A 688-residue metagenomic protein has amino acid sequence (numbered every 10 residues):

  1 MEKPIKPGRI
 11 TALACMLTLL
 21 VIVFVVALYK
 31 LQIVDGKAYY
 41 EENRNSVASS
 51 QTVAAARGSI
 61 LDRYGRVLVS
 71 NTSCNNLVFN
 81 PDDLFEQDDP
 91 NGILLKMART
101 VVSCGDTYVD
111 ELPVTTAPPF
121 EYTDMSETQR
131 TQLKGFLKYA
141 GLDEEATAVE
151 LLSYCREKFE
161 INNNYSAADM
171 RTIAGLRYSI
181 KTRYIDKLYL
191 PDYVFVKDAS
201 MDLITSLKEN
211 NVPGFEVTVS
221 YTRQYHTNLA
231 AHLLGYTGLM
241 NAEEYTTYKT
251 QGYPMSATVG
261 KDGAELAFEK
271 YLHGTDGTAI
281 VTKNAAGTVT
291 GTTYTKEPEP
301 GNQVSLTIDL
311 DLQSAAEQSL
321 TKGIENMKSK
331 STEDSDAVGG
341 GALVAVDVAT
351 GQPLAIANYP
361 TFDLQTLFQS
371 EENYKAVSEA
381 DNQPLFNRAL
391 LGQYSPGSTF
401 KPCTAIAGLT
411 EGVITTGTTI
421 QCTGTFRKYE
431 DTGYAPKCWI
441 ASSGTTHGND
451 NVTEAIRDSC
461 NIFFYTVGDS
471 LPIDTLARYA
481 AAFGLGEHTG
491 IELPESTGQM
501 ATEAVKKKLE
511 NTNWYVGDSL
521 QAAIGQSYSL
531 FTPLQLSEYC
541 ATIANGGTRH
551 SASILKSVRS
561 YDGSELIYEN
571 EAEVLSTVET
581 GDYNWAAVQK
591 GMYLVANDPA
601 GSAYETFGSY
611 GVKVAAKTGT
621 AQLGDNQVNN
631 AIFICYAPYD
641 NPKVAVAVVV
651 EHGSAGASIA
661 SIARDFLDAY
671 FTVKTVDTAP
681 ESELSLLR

Functional and structural regions predicted by a protein language model:
M1-L272, D276-E297, E333-D334, G339-A342: Membrane-proximal periplasmic segments of bacterial cell-envelope enzymes, especially penicillin-binding proteins
G36, G58, R66, S73 (+12 more regions): Solvent-exposed coil/turn segments that connect beta secondary-structure elements in extracytoplasmic/periplasmic
V69, N75, K283-K296, I308 (+4 more regions): Beta-lactam-recognizing serine transpeptidase/beta-lactamase-like catalytic domain environment
F85, D89, I308, T580 (+1 more regions): Short alpha-helix boundary/capping segments
N91-R99, M201, T205, E209 (+18 more regions): Solvent-exposed, polar/charged alpha-helical surfaces in well-ordered, non-transmembrane soluble domains, broadly
Y245, H273-D276, N284-G287, E317-E325 (+2 more regions): Amphipathic, well-packed alpha-helical segments that form the structural scaffold of globular domains
V289-G341: Conserved, well-ordered alpha-helix/loop/beta-strand core segments that scaffold catalytic motifs
T672-E681: Flexible helix-coil linker/hinge segments at domain or subdomain boundaries
